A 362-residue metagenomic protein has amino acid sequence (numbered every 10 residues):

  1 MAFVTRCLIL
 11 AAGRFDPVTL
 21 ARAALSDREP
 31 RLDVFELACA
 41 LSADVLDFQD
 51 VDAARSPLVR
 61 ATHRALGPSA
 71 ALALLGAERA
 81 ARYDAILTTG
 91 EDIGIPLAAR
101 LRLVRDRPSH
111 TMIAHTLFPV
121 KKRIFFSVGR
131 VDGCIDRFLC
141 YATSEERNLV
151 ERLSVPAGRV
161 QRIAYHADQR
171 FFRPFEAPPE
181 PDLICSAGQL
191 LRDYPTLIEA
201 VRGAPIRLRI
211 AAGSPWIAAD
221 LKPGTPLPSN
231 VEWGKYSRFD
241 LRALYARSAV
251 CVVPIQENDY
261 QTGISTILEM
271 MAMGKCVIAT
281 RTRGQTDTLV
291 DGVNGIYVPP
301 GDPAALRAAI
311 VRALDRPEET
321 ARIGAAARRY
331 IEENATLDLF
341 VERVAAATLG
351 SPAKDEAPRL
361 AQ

Functional and structural regions predicted by a protein language model:
K122-R123, R147-E151, H166-P181, P195 (+1 more regions): Acidic anion/phosphate-binding donor-loop and adjacent secondary structure in glycosyltransferase catalytic cores
E176-R192, L197-R209: Conserved donor-binding/catalytic core segment of Leloir-type glycosyltransferases
A212, A219-Y245: Nucleotide-activated donor-binding/catalytic signature segment of Leloir-type glycosyltransferases, i.e., the conserved
Y245-Y260, K275: Acidic donor-binding loop of glycosyltransferase active sites
A246-S248, T266-C276, T280-R281, D291 (+1 more regions): Conserved donor-binding/catalytic loop of nucleotide-activated donor transferases
V253-E269, R281-D287: Nucleotide-sugar-dependent
D291-G292, I296-P303, R312-E318: Conserved acidic donor-binding segment of nucleotide-sugar-dependent glycosyltransferases
R312, E319-E333, F340-A346: A short, well-ordered alpha-helix in the C-terminal region of glycosyltransferases
